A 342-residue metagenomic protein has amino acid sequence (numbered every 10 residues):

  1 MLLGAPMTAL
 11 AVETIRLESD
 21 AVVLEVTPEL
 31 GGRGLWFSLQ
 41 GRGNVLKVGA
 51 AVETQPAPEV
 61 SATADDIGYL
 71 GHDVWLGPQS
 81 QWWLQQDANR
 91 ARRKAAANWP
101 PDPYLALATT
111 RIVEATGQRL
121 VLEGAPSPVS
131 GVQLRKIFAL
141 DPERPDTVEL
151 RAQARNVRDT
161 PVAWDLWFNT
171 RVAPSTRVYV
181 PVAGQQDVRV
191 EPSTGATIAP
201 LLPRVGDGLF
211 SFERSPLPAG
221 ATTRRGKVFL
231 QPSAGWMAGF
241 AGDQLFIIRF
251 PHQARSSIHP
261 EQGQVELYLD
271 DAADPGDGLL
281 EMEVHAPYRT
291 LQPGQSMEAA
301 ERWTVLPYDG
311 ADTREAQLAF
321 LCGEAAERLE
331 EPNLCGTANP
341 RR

Functional and structural regions predicted by a protein language model:
G4-P6: N-terminal signal peptide c-region/cleavage motif recognized by signal peptidases
L10-E149, V157-P340: Surface-exposed acidic/polar loop and edge beta-strand patches at domain peripheries
A152: Beta-strand-loop-alpha "switch" segments that mediate conformational coupling across diverse proteins
